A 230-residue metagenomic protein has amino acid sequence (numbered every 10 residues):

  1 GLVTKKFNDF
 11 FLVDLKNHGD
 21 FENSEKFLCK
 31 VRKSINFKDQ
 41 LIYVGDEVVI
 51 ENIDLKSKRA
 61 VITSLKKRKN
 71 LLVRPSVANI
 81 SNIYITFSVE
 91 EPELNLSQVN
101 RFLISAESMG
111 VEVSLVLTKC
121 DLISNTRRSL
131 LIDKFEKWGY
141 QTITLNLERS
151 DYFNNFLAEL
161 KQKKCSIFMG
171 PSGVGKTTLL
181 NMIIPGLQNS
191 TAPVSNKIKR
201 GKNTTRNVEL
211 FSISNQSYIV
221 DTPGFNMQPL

Functional and structural regions predicted by a protein language model:
G1-L96: N-terminal accessory targeting/assembly segments
D54-K56, V89-P92, C120-I123, E148-D151 (+2 more regions): Conserved nucleotide-binding/hydrolysis micro-motifs of P-loop NTPases
K69, G186-S217: Switch I (effector-binding) loop of TRAFAC-class P-loop GTPase G-domains
I80-F87, M109-T118, G139-L145: Conserved beta-strand/loop subsegment of P-loop NTPase cores
N82, E112, K164, N215-Y218: Loop/turn-to-beta-strand initiation segments
S97-S108: Histidine-anchored nucleotide/phosphate-binding helix
D121-V174: Canonical P-loop GTPase G-domain recognition
